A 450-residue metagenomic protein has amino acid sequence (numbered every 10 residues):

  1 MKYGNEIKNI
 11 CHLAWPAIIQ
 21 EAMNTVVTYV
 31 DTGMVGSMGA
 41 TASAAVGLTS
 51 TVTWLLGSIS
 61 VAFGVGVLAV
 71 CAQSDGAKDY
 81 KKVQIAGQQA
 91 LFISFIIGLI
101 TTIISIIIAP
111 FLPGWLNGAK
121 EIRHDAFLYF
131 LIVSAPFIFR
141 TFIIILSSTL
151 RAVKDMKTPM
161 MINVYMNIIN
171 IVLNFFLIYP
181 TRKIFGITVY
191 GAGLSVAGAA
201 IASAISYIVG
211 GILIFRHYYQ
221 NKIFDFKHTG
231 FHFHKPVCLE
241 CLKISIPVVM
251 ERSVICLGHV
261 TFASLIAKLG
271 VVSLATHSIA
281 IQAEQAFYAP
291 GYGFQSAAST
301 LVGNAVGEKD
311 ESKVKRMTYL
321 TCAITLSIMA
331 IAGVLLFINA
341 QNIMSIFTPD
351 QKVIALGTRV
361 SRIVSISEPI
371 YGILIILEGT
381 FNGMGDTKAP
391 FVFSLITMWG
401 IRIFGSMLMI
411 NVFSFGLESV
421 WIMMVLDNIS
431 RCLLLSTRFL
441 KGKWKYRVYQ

Functional and structural regions predicted by a protein language model:
M1-A17, C71-I138, F185-S245, V302-S367 (+1 more regions): Short alpha-helical transmembrane segments in multi-pass integral membrane proteins
K2-G33, S37-M38, T51-G66, V70 (+6 more regions): N-terminal transmembrane alpha-helices
H12-D31, I132, S206-G210, I214 (+3 more regions): Transmembrane helical elements of multi-pass membrane transporters/channels
A17, E21, G33, S50 (+16 more regions): Transmembrane alpha-helix boundary and packing residues in multipass membrane permease domains and related
V26-A44, P113-K120, F176-P180, I184-L194 (+4 more regions): Helix-terminus/linker motif at the lipid-water interface of multi-pass membrane proteins
V30, G66, I103, I107-F111 (+13 more regions): Transmembrane alpha-helix boundary/anchor motif
S43-I103, R140-P159, A263, T276-A340 (+1 more regions): Small-residue-rich hydrophobic transmembrane alpha-helices
G64, V133-R151, P159-N167, G198-I212 (+5 more regions): Short runs within selected transmembrane alpha-helices of multi-pass transporters and secretion channels
